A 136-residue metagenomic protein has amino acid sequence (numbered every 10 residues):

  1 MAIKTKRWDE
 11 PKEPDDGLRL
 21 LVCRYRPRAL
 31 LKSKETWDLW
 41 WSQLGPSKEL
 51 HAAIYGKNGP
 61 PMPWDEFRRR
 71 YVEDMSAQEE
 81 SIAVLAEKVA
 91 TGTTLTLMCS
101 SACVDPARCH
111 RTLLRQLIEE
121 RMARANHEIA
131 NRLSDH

Functional and structural regions predicted by a protein language model:
M1-H136: Residues lining hydrophobic/aromatic ligand-binding pockets adjacent to catalytic sites
